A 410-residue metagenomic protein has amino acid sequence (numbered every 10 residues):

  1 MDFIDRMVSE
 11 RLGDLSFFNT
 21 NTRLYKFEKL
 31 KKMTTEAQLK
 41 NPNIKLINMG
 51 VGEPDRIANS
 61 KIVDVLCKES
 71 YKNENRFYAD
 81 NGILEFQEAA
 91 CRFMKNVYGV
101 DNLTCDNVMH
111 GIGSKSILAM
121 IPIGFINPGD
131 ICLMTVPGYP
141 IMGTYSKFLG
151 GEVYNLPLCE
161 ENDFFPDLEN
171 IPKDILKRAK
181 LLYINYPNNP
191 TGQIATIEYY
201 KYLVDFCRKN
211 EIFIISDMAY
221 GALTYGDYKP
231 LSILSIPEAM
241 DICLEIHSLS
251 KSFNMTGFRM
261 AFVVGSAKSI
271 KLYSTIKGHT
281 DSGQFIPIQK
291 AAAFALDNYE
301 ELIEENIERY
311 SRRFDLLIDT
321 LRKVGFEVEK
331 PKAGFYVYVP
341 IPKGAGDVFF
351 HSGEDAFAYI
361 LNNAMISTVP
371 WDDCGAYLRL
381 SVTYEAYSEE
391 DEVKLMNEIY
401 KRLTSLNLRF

Functional and structural regions predicted by a protein language model:
D2-I112, M120, L296-N298, N407-F410: N-terminal small-domain helix-loop-helix segment of the aminotransferase-like
F3-S9, I236-S311, D315-F326, K401-L408: Conserved core segment of the aminotransferase class I/II
A37, N41, L149, K209-N210 (+2 more regions): Helix C-cap/helix->beta junction micro-motif
Y71-D205, A222-L223, P230-L234, M240: Conserved core of the PLP fold type I
R92, F349-F350, Y359-T368, D372-F410: PLP-dependent enzyme catalytic core of the Aspartate aminotransferase-like
A293, E308-I318, V328-P342, D372-A376: Conserved glycine-rich beta-strand-loop-beta hairpin in the small C-terminal domain of fold type I
